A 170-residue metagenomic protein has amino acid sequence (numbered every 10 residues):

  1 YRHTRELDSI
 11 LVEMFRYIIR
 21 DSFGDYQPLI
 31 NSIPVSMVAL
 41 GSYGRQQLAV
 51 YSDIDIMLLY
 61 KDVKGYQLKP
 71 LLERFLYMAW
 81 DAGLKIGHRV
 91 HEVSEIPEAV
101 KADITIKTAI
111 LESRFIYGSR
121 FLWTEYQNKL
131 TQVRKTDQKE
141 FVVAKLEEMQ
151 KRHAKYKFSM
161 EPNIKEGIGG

Functional and structural regions predicted by a protein language model:
Y1-G170: A nucleotide- and high-energy phosphate-metabolite-utilizing enzyme signature
